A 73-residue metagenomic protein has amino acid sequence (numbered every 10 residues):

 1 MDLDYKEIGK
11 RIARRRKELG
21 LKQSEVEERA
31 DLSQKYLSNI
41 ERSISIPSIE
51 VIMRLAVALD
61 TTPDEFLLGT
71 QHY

Functional and structural regions predicted by a protein language model:
M1-E7: A detector for short, charged/polar N-terminal pre-domain segments
K6, K17, S45-I46: Short amphipathic helical patch at the helix-1/turn junction of helix-turn-helix
K10-R29: Short basic helix-loop element that most often maps to the first helix and adjoining turn of HTH DNA-binding modules
I12, Q23, Q34, I49-I52: Helix-turn-helix DNA-binding elements, focusing on the entry/boundary residues of the two helices that contact DNA
I12, V26-E27, L37-I40, F66: Conserved hydrophobic/aromatic packing and binding residues within compact polymer-binding modules
D31, E50-E65: DNA major-groove recognition helix of helix-turn-helix/homeodomain DNA-binding modules
D31-I46: Recognition helix of helix-turn-helix/homeodomain-like DNA-binding domains that insert into the DNA major groove
E65-Y73: Short, charged recognition helix plus adjacent turn of helix-turn-helix-like nucleic-acid-binding domains
